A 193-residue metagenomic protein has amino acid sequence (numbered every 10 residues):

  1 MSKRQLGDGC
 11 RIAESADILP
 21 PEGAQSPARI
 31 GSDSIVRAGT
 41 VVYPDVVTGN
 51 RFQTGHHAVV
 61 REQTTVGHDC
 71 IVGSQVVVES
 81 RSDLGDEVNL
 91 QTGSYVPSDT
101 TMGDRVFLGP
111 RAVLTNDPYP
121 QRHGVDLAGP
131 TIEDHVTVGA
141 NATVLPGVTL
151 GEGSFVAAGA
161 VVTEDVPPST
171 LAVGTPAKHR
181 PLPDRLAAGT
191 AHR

Functional and structural regions predicted by a protein language model:
M1-K3, G9, R185-R193: Haloarchaeal acidic low-complexity proteome signature biased toward cell-envelope/secretome components but also
R4-L6, C10-I12, A16-A172, H179: Structural signal for interior beta-strand "rungs" in well-ordered beta-sheet cores of soluble enzyme domains
P176-H179, A187: Conserved switch/coupling elements of ABC/ABC-like ATPase nucleotide-binding domains
